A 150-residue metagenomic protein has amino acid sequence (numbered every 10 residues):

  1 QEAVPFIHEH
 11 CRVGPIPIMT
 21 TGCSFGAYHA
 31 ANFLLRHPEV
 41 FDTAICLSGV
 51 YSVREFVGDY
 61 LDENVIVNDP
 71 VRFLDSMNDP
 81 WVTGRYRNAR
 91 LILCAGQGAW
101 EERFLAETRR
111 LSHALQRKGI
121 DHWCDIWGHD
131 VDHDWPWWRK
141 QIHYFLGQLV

Functional and structural regions predicted by a protein language model:
Q1-V150: Non-catalytic cap/lid and distal C-terminal segments of serine-dependent acyl enzymes
